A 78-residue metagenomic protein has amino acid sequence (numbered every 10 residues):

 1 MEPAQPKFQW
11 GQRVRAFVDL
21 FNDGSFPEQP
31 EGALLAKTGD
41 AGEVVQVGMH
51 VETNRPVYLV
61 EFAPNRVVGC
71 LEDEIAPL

Functional and structural regions predicted by a protein language model:
E2-L78: Basic/aromatic-rich interaction segments and small domains that mediate binding to polyanionic partners
